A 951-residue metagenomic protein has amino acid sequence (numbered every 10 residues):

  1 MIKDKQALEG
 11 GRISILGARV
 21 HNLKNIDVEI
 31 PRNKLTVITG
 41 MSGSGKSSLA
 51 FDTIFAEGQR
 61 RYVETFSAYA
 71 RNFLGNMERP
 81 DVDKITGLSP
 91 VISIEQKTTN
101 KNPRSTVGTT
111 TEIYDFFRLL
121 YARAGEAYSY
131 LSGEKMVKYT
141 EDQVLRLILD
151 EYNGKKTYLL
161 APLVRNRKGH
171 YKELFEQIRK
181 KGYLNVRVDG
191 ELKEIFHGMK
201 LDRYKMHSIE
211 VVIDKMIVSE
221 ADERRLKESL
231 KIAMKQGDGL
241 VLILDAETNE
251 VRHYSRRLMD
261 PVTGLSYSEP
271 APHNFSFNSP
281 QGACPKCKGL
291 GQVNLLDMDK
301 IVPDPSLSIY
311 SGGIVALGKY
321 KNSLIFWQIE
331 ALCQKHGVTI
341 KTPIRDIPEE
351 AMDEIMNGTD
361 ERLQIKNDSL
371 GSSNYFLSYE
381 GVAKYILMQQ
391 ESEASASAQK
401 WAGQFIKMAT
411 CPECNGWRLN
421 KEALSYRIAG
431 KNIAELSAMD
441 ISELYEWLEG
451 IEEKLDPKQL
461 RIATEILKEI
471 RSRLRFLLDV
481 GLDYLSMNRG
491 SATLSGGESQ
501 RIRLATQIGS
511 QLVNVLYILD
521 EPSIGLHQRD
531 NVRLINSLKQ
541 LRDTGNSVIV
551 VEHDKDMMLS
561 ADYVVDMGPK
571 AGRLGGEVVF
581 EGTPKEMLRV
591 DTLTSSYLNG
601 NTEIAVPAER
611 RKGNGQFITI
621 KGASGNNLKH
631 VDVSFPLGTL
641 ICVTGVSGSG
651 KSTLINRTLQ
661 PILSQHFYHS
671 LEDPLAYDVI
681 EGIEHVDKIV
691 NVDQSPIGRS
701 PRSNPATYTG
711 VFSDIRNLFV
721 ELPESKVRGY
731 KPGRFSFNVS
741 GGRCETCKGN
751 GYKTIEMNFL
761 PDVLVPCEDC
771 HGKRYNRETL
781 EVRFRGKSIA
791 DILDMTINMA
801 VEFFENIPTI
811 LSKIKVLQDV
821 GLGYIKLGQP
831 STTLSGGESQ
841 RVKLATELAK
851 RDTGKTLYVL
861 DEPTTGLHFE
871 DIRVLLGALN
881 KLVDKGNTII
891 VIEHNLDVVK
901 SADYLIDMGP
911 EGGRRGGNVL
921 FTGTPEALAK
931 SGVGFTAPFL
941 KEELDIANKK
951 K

Functional and structural regions predicted by a protein language model:
M1-K951: Conserved phosphate-binding elements of NTP-dependent enzyme cores
